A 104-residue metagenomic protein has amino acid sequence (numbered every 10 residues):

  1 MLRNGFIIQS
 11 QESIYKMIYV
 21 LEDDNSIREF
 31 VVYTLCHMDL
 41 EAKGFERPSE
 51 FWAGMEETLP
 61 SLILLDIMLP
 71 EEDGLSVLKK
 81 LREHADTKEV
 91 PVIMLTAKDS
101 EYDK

Functional and structural regions predicted by a protein language model:
D24, F45-S49, K104: Conserved Asp/Asn-Gly motif in the active-site loop of CheY-like receiver
D24-K43: Two-component/phosphorelay signaling modules centered on CheY-like receiver
G44-L62: Acidic, metal-coordinating helix/loop segments flanking the phosphotransfer/catalytic sites of two-component signaling
L59-S61, D86-P91: His-Asp phosphorelay/catalytic-motif detector in bacterial-type signaling
D66, T96: Active-site residues of response regulator receiver
P70, S100: The feature encodes the CheY-like receiver
H84, K98-D99: Short, conserved "switch-loop" micro-motifs in signal-transduction and mechanochemical regulators
